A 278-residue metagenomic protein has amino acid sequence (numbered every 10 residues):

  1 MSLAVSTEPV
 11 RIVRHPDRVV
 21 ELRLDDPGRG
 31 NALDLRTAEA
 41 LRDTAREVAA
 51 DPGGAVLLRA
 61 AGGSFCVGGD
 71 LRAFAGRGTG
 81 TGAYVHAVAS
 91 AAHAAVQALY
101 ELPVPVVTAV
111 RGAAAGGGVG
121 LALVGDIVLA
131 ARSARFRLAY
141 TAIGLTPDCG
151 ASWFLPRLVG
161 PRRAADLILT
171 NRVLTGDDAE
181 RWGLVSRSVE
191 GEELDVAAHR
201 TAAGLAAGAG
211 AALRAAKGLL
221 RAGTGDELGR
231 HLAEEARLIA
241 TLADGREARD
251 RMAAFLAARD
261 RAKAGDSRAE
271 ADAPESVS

Functional and structural regions predicted by a protein language model:
M1-A61, Q97, S278: Conserved CoA-thioester-binding segment of acyl-CoA-metabolizing enzymes
M1-D17, V48-D51, N171-G176, V196 (+1 more regions): C-terminal alpha-helix plus adjacent terminal tail
P9-I12, Q97-L213, G245: Crotonase-fold acyl-CoA enzyme core
L22, D26, A40-L41, L58 (+7 more regions): Terminal peptide-recognition signature
T37-A40, V88-A91, E235: Hydrophobic alpha-helical membrane-association signature
A60-A95, A114, E227: Glycine- (often His-adjacent) and acidic-residue-rich active-site loop that binds/positions the CoA thioester
